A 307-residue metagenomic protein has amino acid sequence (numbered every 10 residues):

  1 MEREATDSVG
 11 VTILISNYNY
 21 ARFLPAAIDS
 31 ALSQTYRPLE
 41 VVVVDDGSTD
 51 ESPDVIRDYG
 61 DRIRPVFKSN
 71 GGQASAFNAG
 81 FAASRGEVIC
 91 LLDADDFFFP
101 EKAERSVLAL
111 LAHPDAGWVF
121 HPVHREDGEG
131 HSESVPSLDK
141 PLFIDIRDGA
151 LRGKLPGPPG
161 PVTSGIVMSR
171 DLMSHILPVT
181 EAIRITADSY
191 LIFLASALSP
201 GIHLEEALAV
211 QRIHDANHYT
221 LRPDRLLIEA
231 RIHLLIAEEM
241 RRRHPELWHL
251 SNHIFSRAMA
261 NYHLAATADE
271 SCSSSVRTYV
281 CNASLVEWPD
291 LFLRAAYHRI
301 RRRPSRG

Functional and structural regions predicted by a protein language model:
M1-S30: N-proximal low-complexity "stem/linker" segments adjacent to membrane-targeting elements
S30, R37, D45-D54, G71 (+1 more regions): A conserved acidic beta->alpha catalytic loop
S48, R242, A260-G307: Membrane-interface aromatic/basic loop that binds lipid-linked glycans or pyrophosphate carriers, typified by
E51, D96-A109: Acidic donor-binding/catalytic loop of UDP-sugar-dependent glycosyltransferases, especially processive GT2
K68-S84: Glycine-rich, basic loop-to-helix element that forms the pyrophosphate-binding segment of sugar-nucleotide handling
Q73, A103-H175, W248, N252: Flexible acidic/His/Gly-enriched loops in nucleotide-sugar-dependent glycosyltransferase catalytic domains
I89: Short aromatic/hydrophobic "clamp" motif used to bind/position activated sugar donors
K140-D224: Conserved nucleotide-sugar donor-binding catalytic segment
